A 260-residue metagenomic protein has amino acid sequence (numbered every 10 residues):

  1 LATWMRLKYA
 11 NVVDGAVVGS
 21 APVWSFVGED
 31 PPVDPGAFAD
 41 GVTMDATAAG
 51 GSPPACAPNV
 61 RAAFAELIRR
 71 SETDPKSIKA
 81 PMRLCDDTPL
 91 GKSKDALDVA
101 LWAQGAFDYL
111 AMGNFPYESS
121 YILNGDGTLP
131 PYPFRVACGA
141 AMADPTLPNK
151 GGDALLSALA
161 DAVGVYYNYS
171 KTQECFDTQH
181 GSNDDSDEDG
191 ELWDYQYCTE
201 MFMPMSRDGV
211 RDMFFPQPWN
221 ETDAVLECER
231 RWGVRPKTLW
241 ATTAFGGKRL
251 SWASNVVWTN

Functional and structural regions predicted by a protein language model:
A2-R6: Short helix immediately C-terminal to the catalytic nucleophile in hydrolase catalytic domains
A10-N11, A253: Short, well-ordered coil/turn elements that cap or connect secondary structure elements
N11-M142: A catalytic-pocket lid/entrance helix-loop region that shapes and gates access to the active site across common
D98-N260: C-terminal subdomain of alpha/beta-hydrolase-fold enzymes, centered on the catalytic histidine and its supporting
